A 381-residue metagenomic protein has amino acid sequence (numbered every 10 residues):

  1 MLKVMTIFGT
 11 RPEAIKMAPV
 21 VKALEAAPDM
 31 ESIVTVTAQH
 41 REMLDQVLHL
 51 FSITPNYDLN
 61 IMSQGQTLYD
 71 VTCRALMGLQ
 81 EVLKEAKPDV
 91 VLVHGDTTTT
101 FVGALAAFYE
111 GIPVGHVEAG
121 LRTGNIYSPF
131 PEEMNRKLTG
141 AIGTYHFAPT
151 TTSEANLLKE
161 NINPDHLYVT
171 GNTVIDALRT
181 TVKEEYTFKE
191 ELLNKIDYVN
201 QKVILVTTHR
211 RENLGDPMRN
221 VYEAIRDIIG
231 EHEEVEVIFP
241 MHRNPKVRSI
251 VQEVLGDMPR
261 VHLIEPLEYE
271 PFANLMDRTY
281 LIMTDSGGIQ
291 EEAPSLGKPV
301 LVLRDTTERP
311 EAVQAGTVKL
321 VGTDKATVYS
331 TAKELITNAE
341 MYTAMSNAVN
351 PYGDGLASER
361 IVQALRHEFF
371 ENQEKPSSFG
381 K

Functional and structural regions predicted by a protein language model:
D29-R74, G78: Conserved nucleotide-sugar phosphate-binding/catalytic loop shared by glycosyltransferases and other
T37, R41-E42, I142-D216, V321 (+1 more regions): A nucleotide-sugar donor-handling region in carbohydrate enzymes
H40-V47, Q66, Y186-R278: Donor-nucleotide binding loops and adjacent catalytic segments primarily of GT-B fold Leloir glycosyltransferases
V93-H94, H116, H146, N274-V313: A donor-sugar binding/catalytic signature common to diverse glycosyltransferases and related nucleotide-sugar
H116-F130, T144: A short, histidine- and acid-enriched strand-loop-helix "catalytic/donor-clamping" loop that lines the nucleotide-sugar
E133-Y145: Membrane-proximal helix-turn-helix segments that form the acceptor-binding/catalytic region of lipid-linked
R309-E334, M345-G355: Change "using UDP/GDP/dTDP sugars" to "using nucleotide sugars
T337-K381: C-terminal amphipathic helix plus adjacent low-complexity, charged tail appended to glycosyltransferase catalytic
